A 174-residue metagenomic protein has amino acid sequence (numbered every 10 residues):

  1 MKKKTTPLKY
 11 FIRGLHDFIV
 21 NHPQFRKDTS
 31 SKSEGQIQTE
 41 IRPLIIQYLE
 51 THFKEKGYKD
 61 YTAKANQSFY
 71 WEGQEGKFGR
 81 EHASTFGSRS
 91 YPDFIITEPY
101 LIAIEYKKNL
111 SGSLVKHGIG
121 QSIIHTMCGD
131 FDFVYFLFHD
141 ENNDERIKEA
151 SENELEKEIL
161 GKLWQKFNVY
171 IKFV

Functional and structural regions predicted by a protein language model:
M1-K56: Interdomain/boundary linker segments immediately adjacent to catalytic/signaling cores
T29-T39, E55-Y100, G112-L114: Active-site metal-binding core of divalent-cation-utilizing nuclease and nuclease-like domains
Q47, G120-M127: Surface-exposed alpha-helical segments enriched in charged/polar residues
H52, T97, C128-D130: Alpha-helix C-cap/termination motif
G87, G118-Q121, E156: Amphipathic coiled-coil/heptad-repeat helices and related helical stalk/stem segments that mediate oligomerization
I104: Conserved beta3 VAIK motif of the Hanks protein kinase fold
K108: Short glycine-/small-residue-rich Rossmann-like dinucleotide-binding loops
S111-K116, T126-F167, I171-V174: Nucleic-acid nuclease catalytic cores
